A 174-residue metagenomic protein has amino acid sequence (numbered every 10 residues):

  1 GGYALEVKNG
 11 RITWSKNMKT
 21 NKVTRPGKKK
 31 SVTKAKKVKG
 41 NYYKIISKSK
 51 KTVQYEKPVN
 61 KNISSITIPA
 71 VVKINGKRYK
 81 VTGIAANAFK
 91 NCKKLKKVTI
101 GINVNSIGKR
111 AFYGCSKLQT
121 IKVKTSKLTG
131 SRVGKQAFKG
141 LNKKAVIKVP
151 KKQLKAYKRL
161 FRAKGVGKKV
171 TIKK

Functional and structural regions predicted by a protein language model:
G2, K8, N21-V23, I46-K48 (+5 more regions): Structural signature of tandem-repeat unit edges
Y3-I46, Y55, V166-K174: Intrinsically disordered, low-complexity repeat and linker tracts
P58-V59, N87-F89: Acidic, Ser/Thr
A86-A88, G108-A111, K135-A137: Consensus positions within tandem repeat domains that build extended binding/scaffold surfaces
Y113, K135-G140, R159-K164: A structural signal for leucine-rich repeat
